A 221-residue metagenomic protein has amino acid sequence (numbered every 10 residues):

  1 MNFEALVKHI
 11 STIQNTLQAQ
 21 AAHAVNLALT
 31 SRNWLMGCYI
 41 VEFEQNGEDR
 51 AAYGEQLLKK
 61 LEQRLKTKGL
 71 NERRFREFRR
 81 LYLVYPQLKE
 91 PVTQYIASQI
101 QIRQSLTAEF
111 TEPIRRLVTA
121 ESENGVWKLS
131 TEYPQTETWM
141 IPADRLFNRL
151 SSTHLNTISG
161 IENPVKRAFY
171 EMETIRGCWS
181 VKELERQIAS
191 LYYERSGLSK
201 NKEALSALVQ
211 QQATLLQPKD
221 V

Functional and structural regions predicted by a protein language model:
M1-V221: Basic, low-complexity intrinsically disordered segments
